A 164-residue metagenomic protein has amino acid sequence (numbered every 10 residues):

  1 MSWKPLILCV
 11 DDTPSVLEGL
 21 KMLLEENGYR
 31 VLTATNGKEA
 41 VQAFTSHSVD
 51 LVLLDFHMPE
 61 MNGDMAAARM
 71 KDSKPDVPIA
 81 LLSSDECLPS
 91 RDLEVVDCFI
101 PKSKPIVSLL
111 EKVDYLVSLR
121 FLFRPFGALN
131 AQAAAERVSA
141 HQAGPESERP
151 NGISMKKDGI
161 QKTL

Functional and structural regions predicted by a protein language model:
P14-L32: Two-component/phosphorelay signaling modules centered on CheY-like receiver
T35-E39, N62-A66: Acidic catalytic/metal-coordinating carboxylates
T45-H47, R69-D76, E94: Conserved phosphotransfer cores of two-component systems
D55: Active-site residues of response regulator receiver
M58: Receiver (REC) domain active-site loop signature in two-component systems and cognate sites in sensor histidine kinases
K104-V117, F121-N130: C-terminal output helix
R120-L164: CheY-like receiver
